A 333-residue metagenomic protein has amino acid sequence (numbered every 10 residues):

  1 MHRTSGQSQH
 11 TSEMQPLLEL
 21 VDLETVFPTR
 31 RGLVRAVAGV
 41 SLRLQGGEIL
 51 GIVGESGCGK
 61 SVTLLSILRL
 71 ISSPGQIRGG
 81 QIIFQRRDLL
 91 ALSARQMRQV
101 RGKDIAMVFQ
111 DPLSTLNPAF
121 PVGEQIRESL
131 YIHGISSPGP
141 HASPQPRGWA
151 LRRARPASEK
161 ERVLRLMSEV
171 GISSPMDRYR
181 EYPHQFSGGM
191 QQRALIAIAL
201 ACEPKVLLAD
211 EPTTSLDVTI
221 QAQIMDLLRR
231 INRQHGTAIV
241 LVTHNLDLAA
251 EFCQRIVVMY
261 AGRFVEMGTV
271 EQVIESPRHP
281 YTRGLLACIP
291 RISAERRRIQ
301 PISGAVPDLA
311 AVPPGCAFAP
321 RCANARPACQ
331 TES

Functional and structural regions predicted by a protein language model:
Q15-P16, S173-D177, T269-S333: Short catalytic/signature loops enriched in Gly
E55, R69, L208, P212 (+1 more regions): P-loop NTP-binding/switch modules centered on Walker-like glycine-rich loops
I77-D88: Conserved ABC transporter NBD signature motif
D88, A142-L151, R155-D177, R230 (+1 more regions): Conserved ABC ATPase "signature" region
E181-F186, M190: Conserved ABC ATPase signature
A201-K205: A short, proline-enriched helix->beta-strand linker immediately N-terminal to the Walker B motif in ABC-type P-loop
